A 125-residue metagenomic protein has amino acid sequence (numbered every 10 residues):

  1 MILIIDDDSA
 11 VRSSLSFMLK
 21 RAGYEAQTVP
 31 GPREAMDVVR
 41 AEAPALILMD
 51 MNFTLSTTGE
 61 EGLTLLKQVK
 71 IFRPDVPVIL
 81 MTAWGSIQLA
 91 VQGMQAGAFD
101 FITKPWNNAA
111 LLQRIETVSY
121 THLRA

Functional and structural regions predicted by a protein language model:
S9-Q27, R33: Two-component/phosphorelay signaling modules centered on CheY-like receiver
D37, T58-P74, Q92: Short amphipathic alpha-helix used as the core "switch/output" element in two-component signaling
E42-L48, N52-F53: Active-site beta3 strand of CheY-like receiver
A43-A45, I71-P77: His-Asp phosphorelay/catalytic-motif detector in bacterial-type signaling
I87-Q88, I102-I115: C-terminal output helix
T121-A125: Conserved small/polar residues in nucleotide/adenosyl-binding loops
